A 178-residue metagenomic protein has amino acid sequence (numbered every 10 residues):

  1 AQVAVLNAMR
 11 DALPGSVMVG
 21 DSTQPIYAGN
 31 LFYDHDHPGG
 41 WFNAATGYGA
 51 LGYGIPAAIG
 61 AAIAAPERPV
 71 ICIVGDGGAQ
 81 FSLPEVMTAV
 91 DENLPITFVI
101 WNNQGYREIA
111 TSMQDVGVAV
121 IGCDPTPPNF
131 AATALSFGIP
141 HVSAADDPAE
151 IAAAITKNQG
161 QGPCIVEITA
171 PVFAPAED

Functional and structural regions predicted by a protein language model:
A1-A61: Active-site diphosphate/adenylate-binding microenvironment
L13-S16, H37-G40, A65-V70, E92-T97 (+1 more regions): Short coil/turn connectors at secondary-structure junctions
I26-Y27, G49-L51, A79-Q80, Q104-E108 (+1 more regions): Short gly/pro/ser/thr-enriched loop/turn and capping motifs at secondary-structure boundaries
A28-D34, G54-P56, L83-E85, E108-M113 (+1 more regions): Short acidic, glycine/serine/threonine-rich loops at helix termini
A62, T88, T133: Hydrophobic/aromatic ligand-binding patch that stacks against planar heteroaromatic rings of cofactors or nucleotides
E67-T126: Conserved thiamine diphosphate
M113-A154: Conserved thiamine diphosphate
P148-D178: Glycine/aspartate-rich loop-and-adjacent alpha/beta segment that forms the canonical ThDP
